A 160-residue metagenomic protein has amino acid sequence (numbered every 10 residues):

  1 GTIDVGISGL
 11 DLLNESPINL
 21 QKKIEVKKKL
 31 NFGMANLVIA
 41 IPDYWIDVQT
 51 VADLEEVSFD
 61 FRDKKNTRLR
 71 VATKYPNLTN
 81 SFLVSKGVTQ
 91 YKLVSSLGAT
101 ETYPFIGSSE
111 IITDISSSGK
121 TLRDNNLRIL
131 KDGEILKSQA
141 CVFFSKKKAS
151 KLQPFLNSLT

Functional and structural regions predicted by a protein language model:
G1-T160: Domain-level signature for soluble enzymes in the chorismate/prephenate branch of the shikimate pathway
